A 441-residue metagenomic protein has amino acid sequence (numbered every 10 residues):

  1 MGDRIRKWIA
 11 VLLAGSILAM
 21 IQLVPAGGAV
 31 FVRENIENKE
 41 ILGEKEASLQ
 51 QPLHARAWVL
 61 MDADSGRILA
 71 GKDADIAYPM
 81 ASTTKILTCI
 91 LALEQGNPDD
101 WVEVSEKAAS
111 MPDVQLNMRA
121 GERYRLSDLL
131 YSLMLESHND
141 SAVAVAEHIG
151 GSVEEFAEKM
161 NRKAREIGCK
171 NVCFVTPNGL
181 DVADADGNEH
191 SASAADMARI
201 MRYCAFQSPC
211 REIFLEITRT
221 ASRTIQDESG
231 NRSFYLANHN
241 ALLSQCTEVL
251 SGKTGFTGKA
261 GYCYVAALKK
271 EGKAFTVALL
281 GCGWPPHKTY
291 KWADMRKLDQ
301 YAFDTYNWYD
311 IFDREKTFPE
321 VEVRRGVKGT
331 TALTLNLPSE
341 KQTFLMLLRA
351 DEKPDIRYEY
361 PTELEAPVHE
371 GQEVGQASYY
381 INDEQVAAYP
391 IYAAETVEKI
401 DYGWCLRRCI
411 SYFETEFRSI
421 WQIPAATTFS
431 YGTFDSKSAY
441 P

Functional and structural regions predicted by a protein language model:
M1, V24-G28, T433-Y440: Intrinsically disordered, low-complexity Ser/Thr/Pro-rich tracts
G2-L12: Bacterial N-terminal signal peptides that target proteins for export
L13, H54, E370-E373: Residue-level preference for short coil/turn positions at secondary-structure junctions
L13-Q22: Hydrophobic core
I21-V30, Y392: Bacterial Sec-dependent signal peptides at the C-terminal "C-region" and cleavage site
A26-E212: Active-site-adjacent loops and short helices of periplasmic peptidoglycan-processing enzymes
D186-P441: Domain-terminus/edge residues, biased toward the C-terminal soluble/receptor-binding domains of extracytoplasmic
